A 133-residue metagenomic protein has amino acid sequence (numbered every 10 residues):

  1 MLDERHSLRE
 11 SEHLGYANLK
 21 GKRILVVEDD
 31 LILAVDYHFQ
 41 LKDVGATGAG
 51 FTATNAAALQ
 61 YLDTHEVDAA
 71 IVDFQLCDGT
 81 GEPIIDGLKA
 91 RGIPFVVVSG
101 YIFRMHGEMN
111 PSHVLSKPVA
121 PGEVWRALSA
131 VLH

Functional and structural regions predicted by a protein language model:
M1-R23, A56, A120-H133: Non-catalytic signal-transmission and effector/linker regions of two-component phosphorelay proteins
E28: Conserved acidic carboxylate
L31-G50: Two-component/phosphorelay signaling modules centered on CheY-like receiver
H38, F51-A69: Acidic, metal-coordinating helix/loop segments flanking the phosphotransfer/catalytic sites of two-component signaling
D73: Active-site residues of response regulator receiver
D78-P83: Acidic catalytic/metal-coordinating carboxylates
V98-S99: Hydrophobic/aromatic residues positioned on beta-strands within the core alpha/beta folds
K117: A Lys-centered signature of the CheY-like receiver
